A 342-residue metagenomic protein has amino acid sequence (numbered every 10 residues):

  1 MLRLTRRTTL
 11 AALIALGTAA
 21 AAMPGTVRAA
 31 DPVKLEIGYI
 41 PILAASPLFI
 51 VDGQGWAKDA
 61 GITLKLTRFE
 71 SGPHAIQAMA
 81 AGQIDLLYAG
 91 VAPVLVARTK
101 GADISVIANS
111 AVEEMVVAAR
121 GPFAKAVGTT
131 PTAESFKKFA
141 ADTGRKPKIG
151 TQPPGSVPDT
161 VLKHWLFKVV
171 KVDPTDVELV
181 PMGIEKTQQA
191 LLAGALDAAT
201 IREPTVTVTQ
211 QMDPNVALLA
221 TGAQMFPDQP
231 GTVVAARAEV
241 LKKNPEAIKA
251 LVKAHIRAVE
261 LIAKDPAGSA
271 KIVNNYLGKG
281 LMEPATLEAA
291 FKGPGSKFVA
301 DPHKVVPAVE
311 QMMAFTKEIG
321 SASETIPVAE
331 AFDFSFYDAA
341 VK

Functional and structural regions predicted by a protein language model:
A30-I42, I62-R68, K146-T151, E178-V180: Short, well-ordered beta-strand elements
D31, A97-I107, F167, V208-A223 (+1 more regions): Ligand-binding "clamshell"
P41-R68, P73-H74, T160-K168, T209 (+1 more regions): Short, polar/charged alpha-helical segment
P47-D52, T67-S105, M115-A119, K138 (+3 more regions): Pocket-flanking alpha-helical
I50-D52, V116-A126, P230-E246: A bilobed periplasmic-binding-protein/Venus flytrap-type ligand-binding module shared by bacterial periplasmic
D103, S110-V180, E185, A238: A conserved helix-loop-strand patch within extracytoplasmic ligand-binding domains of the periplasmic binding
K186-Y276: Pocket-lining segment of extracytoplasmic ligand-binding domains
K242-S323: Secondary-structure end/capping motifs
